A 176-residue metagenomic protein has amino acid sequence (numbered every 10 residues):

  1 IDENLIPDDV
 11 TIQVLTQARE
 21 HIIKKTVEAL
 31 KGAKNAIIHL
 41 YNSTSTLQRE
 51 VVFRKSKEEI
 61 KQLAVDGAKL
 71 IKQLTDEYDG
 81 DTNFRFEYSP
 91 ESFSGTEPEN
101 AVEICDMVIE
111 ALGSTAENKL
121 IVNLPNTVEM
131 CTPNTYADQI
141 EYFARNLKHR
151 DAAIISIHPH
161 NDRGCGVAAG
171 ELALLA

Functional and structural regions predicted by a protein language model:
I1-P7, E20-A153, A169-E171, L175: Alpha/beta enzyme core
D8-T16: A glycine-rich helix N-cap at a beta->alpha junction
L15, H39-S43, H158: Short beta-strand segments
T16, N126, P159-N161: A general secondary-structure junction signal
Q17-I22, D162-G166: Short acidic loop-to-helix transition motifs that present clustered carboxylates
H158-A176: Thiamine diphosphate
